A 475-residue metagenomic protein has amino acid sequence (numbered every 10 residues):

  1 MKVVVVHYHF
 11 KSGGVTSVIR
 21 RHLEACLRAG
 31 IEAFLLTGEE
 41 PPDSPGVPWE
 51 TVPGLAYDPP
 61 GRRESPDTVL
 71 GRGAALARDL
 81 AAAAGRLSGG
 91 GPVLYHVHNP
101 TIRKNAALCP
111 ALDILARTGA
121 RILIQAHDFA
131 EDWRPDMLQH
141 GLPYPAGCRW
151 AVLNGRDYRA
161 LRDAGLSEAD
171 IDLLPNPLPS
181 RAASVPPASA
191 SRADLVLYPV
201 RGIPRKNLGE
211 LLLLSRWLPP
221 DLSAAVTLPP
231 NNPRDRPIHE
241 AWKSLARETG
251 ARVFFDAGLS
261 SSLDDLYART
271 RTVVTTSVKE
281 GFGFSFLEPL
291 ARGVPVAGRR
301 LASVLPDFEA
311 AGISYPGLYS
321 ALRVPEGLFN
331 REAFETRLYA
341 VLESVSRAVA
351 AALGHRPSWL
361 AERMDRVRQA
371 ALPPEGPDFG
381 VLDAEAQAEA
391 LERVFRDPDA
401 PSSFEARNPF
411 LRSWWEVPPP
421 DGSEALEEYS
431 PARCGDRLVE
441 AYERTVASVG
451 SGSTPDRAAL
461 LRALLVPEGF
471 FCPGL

Functional and structural regions predicted by a protein language model:
V4, P187-K206, L212-P219, A225-V226 (+1 more regions): Conserved donor-binding/catalytic core segment of Leloir-type glycosyltransferases
Y8-S12, A25-L76, L80: N-terminal strand-loop element at the rim of the active site of nucleotide-sugar-dependent glycosyltransferases
G14-C26, L438: Short amphipathic alpha-helix
E40, F129, R156-D157, L173-S184 (+1 more regions): Short beta-strand->alpha-helix junction loop in the catalytic core of nucleotide-activated group-transfer enzymes
P41, L222-A241, F254-A257: Glycosyltransferase donor-sugar binding loop
W133-D170, L178-S180: A short, active-site helix/loop in glycosyltransferases that binds the activated sugar's phosphate group
I238-D265, G312-R323, G327-L328: Nucleotide-activated donor-binding/catalytic signature segment of Leloir-type glycosyltransferases, i.e., the conserved
V278: Aromatic "clamp/platform" in nucleotide-sugar-dependent glycosyltransferases that forms part of the donor/acceptor
